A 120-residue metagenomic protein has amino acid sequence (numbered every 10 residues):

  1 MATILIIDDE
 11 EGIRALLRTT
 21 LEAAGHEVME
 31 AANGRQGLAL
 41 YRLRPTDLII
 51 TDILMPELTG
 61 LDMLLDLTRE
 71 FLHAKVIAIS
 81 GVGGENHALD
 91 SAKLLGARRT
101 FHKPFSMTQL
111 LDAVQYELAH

Functional and structural regions predicted by a protein language model:
D8, D52: Active-site residues of response regulator receiver
A15-A23: Charged docking surfaces used in two-component/phosphorelay signaling
G25-A32, L40: Short hydrophobic/Thr-rich beta-strand motif most characteristic of the beta2 strand and flanking loop of CheY-like
N33-Q36, T59-M63: Acidic catalytic/metal-coordinating carboxylates
M55: Receiver (REC) domain active-site loop signature in two-component systems and cognate sites in sensor histidine kinases
D62, G83-F101, D112: Alpha4 helix (beta4-alpha4-beta5 surface) of REC/receiver domains from two-component response regulators
I79-S80: Hydrophobic/aromatic residues positioned on beta-strands within the core alpha/beta folds
F105-Q115: C-terminal output helix
